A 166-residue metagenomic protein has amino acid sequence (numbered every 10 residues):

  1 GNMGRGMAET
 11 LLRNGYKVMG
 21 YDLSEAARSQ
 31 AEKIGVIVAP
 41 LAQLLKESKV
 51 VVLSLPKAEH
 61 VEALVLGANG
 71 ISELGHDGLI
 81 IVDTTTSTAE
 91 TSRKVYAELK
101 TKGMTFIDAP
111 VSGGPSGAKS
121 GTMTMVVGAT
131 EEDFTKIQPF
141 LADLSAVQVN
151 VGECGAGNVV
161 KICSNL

Functional and structural regions predicted by a protein language model:
G1-L53, T85, P115: NAD(P)+-binding Rossmann beta1-loop-alpha1 motif at the extreme N-terminus of oxidoreductases
M7, A27, P40, H60 (+3 more regions): Hydrophobic alpha-helical segments typical of transmembrane helices and their membrane-interface/capping positions
L23-S24, K57, T130: Residues in the short beta-alpha loop(s) of Rossmann-like NAD(P)-binding domains
K33-V36, S54-P56, G121-M125, N165: Short low-complexity, flexible loop/linker segments enriched in glycine and/or proline with clustered acidic
L41-F106: Rossmann-fold NAD(P) dinucleotide-binding segment
T86-L166: Rossmann-fold dinucleotide-binding core
